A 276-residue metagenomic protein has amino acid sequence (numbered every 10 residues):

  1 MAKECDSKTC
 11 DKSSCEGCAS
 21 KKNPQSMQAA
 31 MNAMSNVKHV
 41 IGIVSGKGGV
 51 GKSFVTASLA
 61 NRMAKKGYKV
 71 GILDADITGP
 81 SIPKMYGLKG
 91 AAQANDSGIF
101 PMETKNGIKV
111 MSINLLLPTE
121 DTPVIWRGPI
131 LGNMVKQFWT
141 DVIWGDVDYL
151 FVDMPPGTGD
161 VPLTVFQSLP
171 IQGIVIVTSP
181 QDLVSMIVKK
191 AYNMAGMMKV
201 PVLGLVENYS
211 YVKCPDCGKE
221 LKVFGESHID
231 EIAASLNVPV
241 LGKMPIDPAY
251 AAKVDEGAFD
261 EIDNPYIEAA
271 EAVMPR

Functional and structural regions predicted by a protein language model:
A2-Q25, M194-R276: C-terminal lobe/tail of nucleotide-utilizing enzymes
N32-K38: Phosphate-binding P-loop
V37, G48, D74, I82 (+7 more regions): Residue-level signature of catalytic and energy-coupling elements of molecular machines, predominantly ATP/GTP-dependent
H39-I77, Y192, M198: Walker A/P-loop phosphate-binding motif and the immediately C-terminal alpha-helix
V50-S58, P80-P83, M154-P162, V184-I187: Short glycine/serine/threonine-rich phosphate/pyrophosphate-binding segments that cradle anionic phosphate groups
K69-V70, A75-E120, G132: Phosphate-binding loop that captures ATP/GTP phosphates
L117-V165: Phosphate-binding/switch loop-helix module in NTP-utilizing enzymes
G145-V152, T158, P170-A191: Conserved Switch II/interswitch segment of TRAFAC-class P-loop GTPases
